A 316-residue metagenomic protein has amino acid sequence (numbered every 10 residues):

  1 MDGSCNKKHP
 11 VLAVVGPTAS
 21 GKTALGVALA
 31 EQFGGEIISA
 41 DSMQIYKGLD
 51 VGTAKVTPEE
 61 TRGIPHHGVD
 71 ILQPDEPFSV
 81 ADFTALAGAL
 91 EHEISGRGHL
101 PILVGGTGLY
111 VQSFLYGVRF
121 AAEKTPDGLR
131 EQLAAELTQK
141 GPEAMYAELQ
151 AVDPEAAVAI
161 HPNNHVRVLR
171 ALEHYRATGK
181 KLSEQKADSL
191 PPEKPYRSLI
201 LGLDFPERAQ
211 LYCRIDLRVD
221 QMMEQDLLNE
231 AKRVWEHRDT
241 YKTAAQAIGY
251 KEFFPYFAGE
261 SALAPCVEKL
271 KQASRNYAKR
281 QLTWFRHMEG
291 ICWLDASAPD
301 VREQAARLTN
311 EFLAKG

Functional and structural regions predicted by a protein language model:
M1-G316: Phosphate/pyrophosphate-binding catalytic cores of soluble transferases and nucleic-acid-acting enzymes
